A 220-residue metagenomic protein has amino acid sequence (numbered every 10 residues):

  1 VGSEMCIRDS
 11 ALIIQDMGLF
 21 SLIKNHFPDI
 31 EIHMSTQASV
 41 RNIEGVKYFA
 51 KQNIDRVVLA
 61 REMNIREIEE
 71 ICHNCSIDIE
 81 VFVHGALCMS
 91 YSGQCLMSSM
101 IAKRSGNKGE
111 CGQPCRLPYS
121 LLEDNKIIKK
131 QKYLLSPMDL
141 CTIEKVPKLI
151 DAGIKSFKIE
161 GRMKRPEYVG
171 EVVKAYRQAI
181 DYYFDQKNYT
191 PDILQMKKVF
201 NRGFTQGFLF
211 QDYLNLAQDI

Functional and structural regions predicted by a protein language model:
V1-I7: Short, small-residue-biased leader/transition segments that mark boundaries at the very start of proteins
S3, I14-G18, L22-I23, I30: N-terminal cofactor/phosphate-binding cores enriched in small/glycine residues, especially glycine-rich loops such as
R8-L12, D55-V57: Short active-site oxyanion
A11-I13, G45-V46: Conserved N-terminal glycine/acidic-rich loop preference
I13-I14, K158: Short beta-strand segments at enzyme active-site cores
G18-F20, S39-N42, E62-R66, C141: Short acidic loop-to-helix transition motifs that present clustered carboxylates
H26, I30-H33, K47-I220: Surface-exposed amphipathic alpha-helical tracts and adjacent flexible/coil segments at the periphery of soluble enzymes
